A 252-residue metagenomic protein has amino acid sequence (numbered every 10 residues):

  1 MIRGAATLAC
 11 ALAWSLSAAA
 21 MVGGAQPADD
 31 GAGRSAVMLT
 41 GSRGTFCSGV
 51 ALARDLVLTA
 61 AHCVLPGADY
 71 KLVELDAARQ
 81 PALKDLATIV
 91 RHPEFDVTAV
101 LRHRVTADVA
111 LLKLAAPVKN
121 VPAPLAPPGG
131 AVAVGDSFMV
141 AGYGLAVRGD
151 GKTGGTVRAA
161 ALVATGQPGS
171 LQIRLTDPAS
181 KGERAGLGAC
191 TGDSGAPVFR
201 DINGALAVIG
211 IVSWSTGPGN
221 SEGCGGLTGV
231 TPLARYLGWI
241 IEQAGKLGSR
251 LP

Functional and structural regions predicted by a protein language model:
M1-G4: Positively charged n-region of N-terminal signal peptides that target proteins for export
T7-A18: Bacterial N-terminal signal peptides
V22-G31, Y70-N120, P127-G130, K152: Conserved catalytic-core segment of clan PA serine endopeptidases
A28-S35, G41, T45-F46, A51-L65 (+4 more regions): C-terminal subregion of chymotrypsin/trypsin-like serine protease catalytic domains
M38, L58, K71, V109-K113 (+1 more regions): Soluble periplasmic/extracytoplasmic beta-strand elements of cell-envelope proteins
A99, A123-P124, G248-P252: Surface-exposed patches in mature extracellular/periplasmic domains of secreted proteins
T106-V109, L114-G186, G226-L227, L233-G238: Chymotrypsin/trypsin-fold serine protease catalytic domain
L187-T191: Glycine-centered low-complexity coil/loop motifs and glycine-rich tracts, especially the flexible linkers
